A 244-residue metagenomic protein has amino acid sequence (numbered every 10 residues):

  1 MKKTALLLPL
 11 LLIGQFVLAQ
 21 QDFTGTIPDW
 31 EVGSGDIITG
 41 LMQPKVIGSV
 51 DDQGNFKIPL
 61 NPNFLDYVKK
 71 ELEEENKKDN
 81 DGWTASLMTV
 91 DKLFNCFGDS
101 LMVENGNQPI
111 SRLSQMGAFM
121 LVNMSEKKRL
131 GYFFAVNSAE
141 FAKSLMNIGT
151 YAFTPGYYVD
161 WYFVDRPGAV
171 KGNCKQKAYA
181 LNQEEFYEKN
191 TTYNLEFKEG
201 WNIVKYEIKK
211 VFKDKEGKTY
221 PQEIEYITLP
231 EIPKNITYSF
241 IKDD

Functional and structural regions predicted by a protein language model:
M1-D22: Bacterial Sec-dependent N-terminal signal peptides
Q21-W30: A short, amphipathic beta-strand motif
G25, V50-F64: Glycine-centered loop-to-beta-strand initiation motif
T39-V46: Short amphipathic beta-strand segments in non-cytosolic proteins
V46-G48, T192-Y193: Beta-strand-rich interaction surfaces with strong enrichment in secreted/lumenal proteins
P59-L72, F163-D165: Short Pro-Gly-centered beta-turn/loop motif in secreted/extracellular proteins
L72-Y179: Long, low-complexity intrinsically disordered regions in eukaryotic proteins
Y157-D244: Extracytoplasmic cysteine-anchoring/structural motifs
